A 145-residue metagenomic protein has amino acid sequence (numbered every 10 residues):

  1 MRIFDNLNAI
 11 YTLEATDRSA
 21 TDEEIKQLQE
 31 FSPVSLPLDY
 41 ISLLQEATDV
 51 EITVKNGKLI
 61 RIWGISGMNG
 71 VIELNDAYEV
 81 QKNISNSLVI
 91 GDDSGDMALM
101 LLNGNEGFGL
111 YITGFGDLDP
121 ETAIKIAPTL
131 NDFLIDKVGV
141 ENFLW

Functional and structural regions predicted by a protein language model:
M1-A98, V140-W145: A surface-exposed partner-binding patch
L101-E106: Short acidic-glycine loop/turn motifs at beta-strand connectors
F108-F115: Intrinsically disordered, low-complexity regulatory segments enriched in Ser/Thr/Pro and charged residues
L118-D136: Compact, glycine/acidic-enriched structural inserts
